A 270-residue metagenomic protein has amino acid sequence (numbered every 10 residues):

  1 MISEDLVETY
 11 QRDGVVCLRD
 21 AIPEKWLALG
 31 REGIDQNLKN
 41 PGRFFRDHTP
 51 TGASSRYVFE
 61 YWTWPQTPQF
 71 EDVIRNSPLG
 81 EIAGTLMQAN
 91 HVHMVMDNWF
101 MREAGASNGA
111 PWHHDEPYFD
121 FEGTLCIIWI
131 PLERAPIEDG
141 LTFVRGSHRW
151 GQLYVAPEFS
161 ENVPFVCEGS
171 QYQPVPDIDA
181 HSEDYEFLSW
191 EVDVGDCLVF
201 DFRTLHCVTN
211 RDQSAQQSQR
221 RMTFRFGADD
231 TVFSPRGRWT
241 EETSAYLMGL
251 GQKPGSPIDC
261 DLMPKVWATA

Functional and structural regions predicted by a protein language model:
M1-D13, R19-W112, Y118-F119: Non-heme Fe(II)-dependent double-stranded beta-helix
F44-T49, A156-F159, V194-V199, R203-A270: Non-heme Fe(II)/2-oxoglutarate
A53, F119-E122, S214-S218: A generic structural micro-feature
L79, A89, A104-S107, E133-I137 (+4 more regions): Short, charged/polar surface micro-motifs in flexible loops or helix N-caps
G109-P117, F143-V144, L205-V208, F224-G227: Histidine-centered catalytic micro-motifs
W112-H114, Q173-D184, Q213-S218, G237-E242: Short, surface-exposed loop/helix-turn segments at secondary-structure junctions that function as lids/hinges flanking
H113, D120-I137, E191-V194, V199 (+1 more regions): Short, conserved beta-strand element in jelly-roll/cupin
I137-C207: Double-stranded beta-helix
